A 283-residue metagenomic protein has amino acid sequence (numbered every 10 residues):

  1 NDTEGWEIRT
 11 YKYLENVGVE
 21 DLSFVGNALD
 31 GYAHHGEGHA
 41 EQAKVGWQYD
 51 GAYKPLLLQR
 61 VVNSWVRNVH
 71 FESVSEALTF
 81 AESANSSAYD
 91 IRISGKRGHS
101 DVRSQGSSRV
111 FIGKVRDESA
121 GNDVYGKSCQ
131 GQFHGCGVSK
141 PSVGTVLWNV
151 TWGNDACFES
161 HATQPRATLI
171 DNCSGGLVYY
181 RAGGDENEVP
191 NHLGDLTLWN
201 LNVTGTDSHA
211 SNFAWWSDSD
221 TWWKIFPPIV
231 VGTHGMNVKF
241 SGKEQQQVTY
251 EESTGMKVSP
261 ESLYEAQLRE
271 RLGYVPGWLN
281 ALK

Functional and structural regions predicted by a protein language model:
N1-H35, E41, Y49: Small/polar beta-strand repeat architecture
T3-I8, Q42-A43, Y49-L57, W65-F71: C-terminal effector modules of nucleic-acid-centric enzymes and ribosome-associated factors
R9-T10, V45-W47, E159, N187-V189: Short consensus segments that form the blades of beta-propeller domains, in both extracellular/periplasmic
E15-G26, V62-S73, A84-R97, G106-A156 (+2 more regions): Right-handed parallel beta-helix
A33-E37, N68, N149, A162-K283: Extracellular beta-rich repeat passengers
E37-H39, K44, Y125-K127: Charged, glycine/proline-rich intrinsically disordered loops and linkers
A81: Aromatic-lined, polymer-binding surfaces characteristic of secreted/periplasmic polysaccharide-degrading enzymes
